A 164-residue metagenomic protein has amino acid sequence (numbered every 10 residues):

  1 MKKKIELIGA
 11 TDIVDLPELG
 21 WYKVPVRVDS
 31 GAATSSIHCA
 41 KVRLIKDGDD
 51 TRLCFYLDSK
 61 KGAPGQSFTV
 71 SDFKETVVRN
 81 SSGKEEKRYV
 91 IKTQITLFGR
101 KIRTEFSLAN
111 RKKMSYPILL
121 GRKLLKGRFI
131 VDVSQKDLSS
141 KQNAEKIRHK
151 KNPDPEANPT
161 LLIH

Functional and structural regions predicted by a protein language model:
M1-H164: Pepsin/retropepsin-fold aspartyl endopeptidases
